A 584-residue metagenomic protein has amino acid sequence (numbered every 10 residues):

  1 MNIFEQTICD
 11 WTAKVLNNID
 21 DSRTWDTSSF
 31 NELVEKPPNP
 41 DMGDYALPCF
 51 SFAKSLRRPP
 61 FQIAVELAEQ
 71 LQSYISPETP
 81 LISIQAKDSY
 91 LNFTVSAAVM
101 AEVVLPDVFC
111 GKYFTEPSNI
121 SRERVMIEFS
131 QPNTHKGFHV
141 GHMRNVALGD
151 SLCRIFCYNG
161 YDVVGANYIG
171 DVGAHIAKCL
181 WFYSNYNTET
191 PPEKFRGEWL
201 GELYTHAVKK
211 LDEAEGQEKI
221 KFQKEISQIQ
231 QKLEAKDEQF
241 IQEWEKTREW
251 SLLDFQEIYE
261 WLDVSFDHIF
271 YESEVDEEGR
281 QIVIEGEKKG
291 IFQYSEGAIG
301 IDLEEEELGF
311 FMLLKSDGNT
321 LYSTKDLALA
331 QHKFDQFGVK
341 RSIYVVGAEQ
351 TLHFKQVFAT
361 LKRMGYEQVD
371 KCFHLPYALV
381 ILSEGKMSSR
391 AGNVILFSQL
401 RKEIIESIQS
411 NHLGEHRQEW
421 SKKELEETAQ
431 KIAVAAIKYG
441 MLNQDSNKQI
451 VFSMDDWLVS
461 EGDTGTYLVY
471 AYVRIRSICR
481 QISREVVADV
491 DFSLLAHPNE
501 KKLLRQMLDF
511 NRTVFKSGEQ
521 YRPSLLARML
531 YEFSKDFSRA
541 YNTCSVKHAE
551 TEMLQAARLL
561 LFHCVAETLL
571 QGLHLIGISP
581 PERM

Functional and structural regions predicted by a protein language model:
M1-A101, C110, E116-M584: Non-catalytic interaction-recognition regions
L105-P106: Beta-lactamase-like hydrolase cores
